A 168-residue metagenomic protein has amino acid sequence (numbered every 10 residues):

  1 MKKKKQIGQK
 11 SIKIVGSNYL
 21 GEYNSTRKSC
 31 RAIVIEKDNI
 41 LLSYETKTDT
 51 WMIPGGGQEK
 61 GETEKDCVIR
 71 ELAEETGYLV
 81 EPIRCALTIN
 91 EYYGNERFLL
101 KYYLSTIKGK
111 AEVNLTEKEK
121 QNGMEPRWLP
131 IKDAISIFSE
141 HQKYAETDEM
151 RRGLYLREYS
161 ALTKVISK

Functional and structural regions predicted by a protein language model:
M1-R31: Acidic, metal-coordinating catalytic segment for phosphate/diphosphate chemistry, firing primarily on the Nudix
N24-T26, G94-L99, K118-G123: A generic structural micro-feature
R27-R31, F98-Y102, Y159: Short hydrophobic/aromatic beta-strand or adjacent loop that forms the aromatic wall/cage of a ligand/substrate-binding
V34, L42, L104-S105, W128: Conserved hydrophobic "DFG−1" position in protein kinase catalytic cores
I35-E74: Conserved Nudix-box catalytic region and its N-terminal flanking loop in Nudix hydrolases and closely related
D49, K120-K168: Nudix hydrolase/Nudix homology domain
L79-L87: A short coil-to-beta-strand element that immediately follows conserved catalytic motifs
E91-N114, R127: Active-site-adjacent beta-strand/loop module that shapes the phosphate/pyrophosphate-binding cleft
